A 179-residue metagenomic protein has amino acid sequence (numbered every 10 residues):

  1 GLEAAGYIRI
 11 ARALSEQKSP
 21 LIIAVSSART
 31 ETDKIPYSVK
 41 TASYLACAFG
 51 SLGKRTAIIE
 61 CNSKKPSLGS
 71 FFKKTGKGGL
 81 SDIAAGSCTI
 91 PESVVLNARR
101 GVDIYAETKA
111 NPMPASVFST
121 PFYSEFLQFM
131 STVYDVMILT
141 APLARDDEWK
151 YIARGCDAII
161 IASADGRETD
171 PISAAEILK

Functional and structural regions predicted by a protein language model:
G1-S19, A24-P36, S51-D135, L143 (+1 more regions): P-loop/Walker-type NTP enzyme "switch/lid" segment
Y37, T41: Hydrophobic positions on the alpha1 helix immediately C-terminal to the Walker A/P-loop
S43-Y44, S124, D146-D147, I172: Residue-level marker for well-ordered alpha-helical positions
L45, F49: Aromatic pocket-lining residues of Rossmann-like dinucleotide-binding sites
T140, A144-D146, C156-I172: Conserved Switch II/interswitch segment of TRAFAC-class P-loop GTPases
P171-K179: P-loop/Walker A phosphate-binding loop and immediately adjacent motor/lid segment at beta-alpha junctions
